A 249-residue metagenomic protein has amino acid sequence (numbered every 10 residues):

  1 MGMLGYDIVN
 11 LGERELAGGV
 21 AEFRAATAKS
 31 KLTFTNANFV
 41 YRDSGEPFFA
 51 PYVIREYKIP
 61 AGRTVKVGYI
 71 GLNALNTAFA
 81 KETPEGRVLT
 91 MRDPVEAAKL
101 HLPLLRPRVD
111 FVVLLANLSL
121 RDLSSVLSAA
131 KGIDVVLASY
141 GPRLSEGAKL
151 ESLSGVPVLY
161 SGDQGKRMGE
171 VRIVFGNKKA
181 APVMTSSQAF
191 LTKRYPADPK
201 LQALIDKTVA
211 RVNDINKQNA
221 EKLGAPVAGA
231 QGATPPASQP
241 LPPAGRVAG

Functional and structural regions predicted by a protein language model:
M1-G249: Acidic, metal/ion-coordinating pockets
